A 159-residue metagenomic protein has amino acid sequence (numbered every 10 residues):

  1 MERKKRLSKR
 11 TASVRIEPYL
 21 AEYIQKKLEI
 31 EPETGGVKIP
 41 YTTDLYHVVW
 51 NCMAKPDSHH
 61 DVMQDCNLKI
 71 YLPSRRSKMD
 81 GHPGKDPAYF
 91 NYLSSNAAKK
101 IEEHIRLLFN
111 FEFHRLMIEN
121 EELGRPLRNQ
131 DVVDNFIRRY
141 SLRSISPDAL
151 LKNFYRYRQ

Functional and structural regions predicted by a protein language model:
M1-F90: Long, low-complexity interaction regions most often at the N-terminus
V48, E112, L116, V132-F136: Charge-rich, solvent-exposed alpha-helical interaction surfaces
D80-L107, V132-D134: Long, mid-chain structured domain cores
E102-R125: Positively charged, polyanion-binding regions of nucleic-acid-associated proteins
E119-R139: Short, charged amphipathic recognition helices of the HTH superfamily and cognate SANT/SANTA-like modules
N135-K152: Short, basic interhelical loop/turn and adjoining N-cap of the next helix at nucleic-acid- or acidic-partner-contacting
N153-Q159: Short, basic alpha-helical nucleic acid-contact segments in DNA-binding proteins and DNA transaction factors
